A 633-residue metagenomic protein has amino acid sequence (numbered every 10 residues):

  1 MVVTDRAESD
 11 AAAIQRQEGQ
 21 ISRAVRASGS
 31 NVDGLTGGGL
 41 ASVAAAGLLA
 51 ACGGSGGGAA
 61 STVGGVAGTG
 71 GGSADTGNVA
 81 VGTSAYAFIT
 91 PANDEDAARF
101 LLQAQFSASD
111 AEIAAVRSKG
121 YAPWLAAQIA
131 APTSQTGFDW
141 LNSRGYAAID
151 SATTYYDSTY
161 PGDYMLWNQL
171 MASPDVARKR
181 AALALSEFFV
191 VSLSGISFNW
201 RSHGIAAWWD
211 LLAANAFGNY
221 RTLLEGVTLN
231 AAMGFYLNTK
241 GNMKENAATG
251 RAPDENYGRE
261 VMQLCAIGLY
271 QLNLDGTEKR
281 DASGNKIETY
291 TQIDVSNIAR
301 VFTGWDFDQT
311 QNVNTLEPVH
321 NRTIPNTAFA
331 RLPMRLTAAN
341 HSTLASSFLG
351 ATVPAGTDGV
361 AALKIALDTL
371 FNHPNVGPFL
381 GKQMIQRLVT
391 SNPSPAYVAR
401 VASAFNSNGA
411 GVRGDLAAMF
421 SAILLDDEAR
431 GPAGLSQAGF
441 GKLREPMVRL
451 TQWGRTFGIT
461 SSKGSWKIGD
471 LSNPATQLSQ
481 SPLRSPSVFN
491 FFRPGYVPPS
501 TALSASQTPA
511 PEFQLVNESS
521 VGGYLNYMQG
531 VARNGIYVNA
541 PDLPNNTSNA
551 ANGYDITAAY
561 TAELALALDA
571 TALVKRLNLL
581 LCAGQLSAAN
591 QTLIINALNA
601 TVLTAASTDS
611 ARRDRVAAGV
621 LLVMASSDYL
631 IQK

Functional and structural regions predicted by a protein language model:
M1-G29: N-terminal secretory signal peptides
I21, V25-V32, S42-S84: Bacterial Sec-dependent N-terminal signal peptides
S84-A85, S109-A111, D163-A172, A207-L211 (+5 more regions): Short alpha-helical segments and helix-capping/turn motifs at coil-helix boundaries
A87-E95, D157, A172-K179, A252 (+5 more regions): Structural motif
P91-I113: Mature N-terminal segment immediately following signal peptide/propeptide cleavage in secreted/periplasmic
A98-Q105, D150, F189, H373-G377 (+2 more regions): Flexible, low-complexity segments enriched for small/polar residues
A108-N215, K240, V319-H320: N-terminal accessory alpha/beta regions
R117, L141, Y146-A148, T159-W167 (+2 more regions): Active-site substrate-binding loop specific to GH73 endo-beta-N-acetylglucosaminidase modules in bacterial autolysins
